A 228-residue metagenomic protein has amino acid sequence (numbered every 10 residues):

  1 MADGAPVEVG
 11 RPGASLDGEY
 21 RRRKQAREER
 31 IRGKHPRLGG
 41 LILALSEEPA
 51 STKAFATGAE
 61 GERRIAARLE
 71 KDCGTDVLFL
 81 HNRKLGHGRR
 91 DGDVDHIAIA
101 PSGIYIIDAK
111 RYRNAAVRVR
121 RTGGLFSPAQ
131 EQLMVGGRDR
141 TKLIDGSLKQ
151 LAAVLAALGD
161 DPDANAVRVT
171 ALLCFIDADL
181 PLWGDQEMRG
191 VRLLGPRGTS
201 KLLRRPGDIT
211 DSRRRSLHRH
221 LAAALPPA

Functional and structural regions predicted by a protein language model:
M1-G92, P101-S102, K110-R120, L125-A228: Surface-exposed interaction regions that form or flank ligand-binding interfaces
D95: Phosphate-centric recognition/catalysis
